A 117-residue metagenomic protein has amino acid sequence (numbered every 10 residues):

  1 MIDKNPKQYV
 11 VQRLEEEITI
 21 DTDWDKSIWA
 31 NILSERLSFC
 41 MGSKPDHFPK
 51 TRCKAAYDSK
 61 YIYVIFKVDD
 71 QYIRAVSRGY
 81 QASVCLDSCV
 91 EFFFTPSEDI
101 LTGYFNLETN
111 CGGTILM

Functional and structural regions predicted by a protein language model:
M1-M117: Structural preference for beta-rich elements and adjacent junctions enriched in aromatics
